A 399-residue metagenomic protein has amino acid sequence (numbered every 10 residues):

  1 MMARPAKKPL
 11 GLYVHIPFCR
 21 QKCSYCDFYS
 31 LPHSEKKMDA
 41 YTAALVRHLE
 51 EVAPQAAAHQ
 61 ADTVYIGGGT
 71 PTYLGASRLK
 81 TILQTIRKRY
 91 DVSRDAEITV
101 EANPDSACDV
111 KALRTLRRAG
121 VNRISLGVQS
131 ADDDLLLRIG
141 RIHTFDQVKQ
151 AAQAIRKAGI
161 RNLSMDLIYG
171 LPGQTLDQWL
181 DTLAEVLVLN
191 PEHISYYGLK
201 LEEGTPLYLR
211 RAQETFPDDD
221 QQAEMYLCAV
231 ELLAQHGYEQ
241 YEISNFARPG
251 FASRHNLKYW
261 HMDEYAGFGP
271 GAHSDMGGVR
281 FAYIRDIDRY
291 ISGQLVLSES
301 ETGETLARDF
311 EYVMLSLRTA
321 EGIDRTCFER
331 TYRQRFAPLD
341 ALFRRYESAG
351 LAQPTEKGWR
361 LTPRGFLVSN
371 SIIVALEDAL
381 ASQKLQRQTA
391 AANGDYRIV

Functional and structural regions predicted by a protein language model:
M2-P9, S30-P54, H59-Q334, N393-V399: C-terminal scaffold of the Radical SAM
L12-H15: Short active-site neighborhood of thiol/selenol oxidoreductases, capturing the structured segment around
P17-F28: Local cysteine-cluster metal-coordination motifs and their immediate loop/turn environment, predominantly Fe-S cluster
G278-R280, A349, S371-I373: A short, polar/proline- and glycine-enriched secondary-structure boundary/capping micro-motif
R333-E347: Short amphipathic alpha-helical interaction segments
S348-K357: A short, conserved structural fragment
G358-T362: Minor-groove-contacting beta-hairpin "wing" of winged helix-turn-helix DNA-binding domains
F366-V399: Short, amphipathic alpha-helical interaction segments positioned at domain boundaries
